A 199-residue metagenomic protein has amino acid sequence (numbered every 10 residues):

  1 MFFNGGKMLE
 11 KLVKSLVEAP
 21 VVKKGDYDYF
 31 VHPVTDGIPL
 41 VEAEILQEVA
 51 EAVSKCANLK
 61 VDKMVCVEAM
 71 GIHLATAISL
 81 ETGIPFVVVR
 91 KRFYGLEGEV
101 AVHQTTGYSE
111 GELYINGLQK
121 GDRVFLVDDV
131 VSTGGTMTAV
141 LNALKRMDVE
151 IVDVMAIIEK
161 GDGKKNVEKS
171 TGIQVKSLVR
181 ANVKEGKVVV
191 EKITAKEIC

Functional and structural regions predicted by a protein language model:
F2, K11, N142-C199: PRPP-dependent phosphoribosyltransferase catalytic core
F2-V61: Active-site-facing substrate-recognition patch
E44-A101: Conserved PRPP/pyrophosphate-binding segment of the phosphoribosyltransferase/PRPP-pathway fold
A57-N58, I115-Q119, E168-K169, I198: Solvent-exposed alpha-helices and their adjacent loops that cap or buttress functional pockets in soluble metabolic
V61-D62, D122, V152: Conserved acidic residues
G83-V124, E191: Short, glycine/charge-rich flexible loops or terminal/linker lids adjacent to PRPP-binding catalytic cores
D129, G134: Conserved G/P- and acidic residue-centered "switch" motifs that form tight phosphate/ATP-binding loops in soluble
A139: Glycine-rich phosphate-binding loops that contact phosphosugars or nucleotide phosphates
